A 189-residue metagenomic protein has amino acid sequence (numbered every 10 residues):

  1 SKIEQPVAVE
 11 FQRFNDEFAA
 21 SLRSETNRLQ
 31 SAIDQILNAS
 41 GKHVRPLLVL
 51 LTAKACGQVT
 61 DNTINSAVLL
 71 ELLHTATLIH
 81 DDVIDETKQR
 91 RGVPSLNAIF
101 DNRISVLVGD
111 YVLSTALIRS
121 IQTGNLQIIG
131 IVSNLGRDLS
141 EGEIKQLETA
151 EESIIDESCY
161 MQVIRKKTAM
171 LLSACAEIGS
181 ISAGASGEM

Functional and structural regions predicted by a protein language model:
S1-A20: N-terminal amphipathic/basic leader segments beginning at the initiator methionine
Q12, A19, R23-M189: Mg2+-dependent prenyl diphosphate-binding active-site environment of isoprenoid biosynthetic enzymes
